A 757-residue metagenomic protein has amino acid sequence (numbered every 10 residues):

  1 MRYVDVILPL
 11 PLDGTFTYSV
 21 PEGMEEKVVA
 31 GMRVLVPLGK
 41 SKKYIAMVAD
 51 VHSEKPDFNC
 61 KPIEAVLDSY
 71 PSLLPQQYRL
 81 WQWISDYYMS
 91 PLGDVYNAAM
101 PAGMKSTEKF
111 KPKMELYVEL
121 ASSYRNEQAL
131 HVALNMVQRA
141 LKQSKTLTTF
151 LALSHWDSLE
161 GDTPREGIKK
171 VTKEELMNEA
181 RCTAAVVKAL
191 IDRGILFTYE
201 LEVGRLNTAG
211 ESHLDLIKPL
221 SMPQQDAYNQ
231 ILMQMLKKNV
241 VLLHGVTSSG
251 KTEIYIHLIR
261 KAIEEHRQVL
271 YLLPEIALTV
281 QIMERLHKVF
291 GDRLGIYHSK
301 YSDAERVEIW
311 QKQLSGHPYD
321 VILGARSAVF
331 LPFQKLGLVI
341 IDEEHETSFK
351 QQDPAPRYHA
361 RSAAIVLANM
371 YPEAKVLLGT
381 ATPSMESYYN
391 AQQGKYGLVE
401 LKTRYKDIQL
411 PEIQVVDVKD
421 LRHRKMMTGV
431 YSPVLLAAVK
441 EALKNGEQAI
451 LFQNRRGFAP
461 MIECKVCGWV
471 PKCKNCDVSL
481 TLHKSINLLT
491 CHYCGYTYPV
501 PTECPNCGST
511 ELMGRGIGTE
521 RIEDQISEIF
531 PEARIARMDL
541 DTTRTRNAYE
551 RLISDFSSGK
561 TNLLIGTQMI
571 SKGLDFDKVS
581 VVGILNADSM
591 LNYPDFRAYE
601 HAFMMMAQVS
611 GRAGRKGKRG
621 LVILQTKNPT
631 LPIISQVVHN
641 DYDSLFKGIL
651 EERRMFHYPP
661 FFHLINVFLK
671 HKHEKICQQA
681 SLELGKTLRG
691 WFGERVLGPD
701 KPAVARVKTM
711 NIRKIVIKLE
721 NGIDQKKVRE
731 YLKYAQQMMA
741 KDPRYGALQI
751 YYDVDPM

Functional and structural regions predicted by a protein language model:
M1-L377, G394-I408, W691, Q725-M757: Accessory, non-ATPase domains that flank or precede helicase/AAA+ motor cores in DNA-metabolism machines
G14-F16, T172, H663-I665, N711-R713: Short amphipathic alpha-helical segments
D50-H52, M100, E200-E202, Q453-R455 (+4 more regions): A general secondary-structure junction signal
V118, I413, L480, L512 (+2 more regions): Generic structural motif
G204, I340, V696-P702, I717-K718: Conserved, charge-rich beta-strand/loop surface module that forms ligand/interface-binding patches within domains
D215-S221, Q225, K237-Q678, K686 (+4 more regions): Inter-lobe coupling/hinge segments of SF2-like helicase ATPases
K686-N711, I750: A carboxyl-terminal module marker
